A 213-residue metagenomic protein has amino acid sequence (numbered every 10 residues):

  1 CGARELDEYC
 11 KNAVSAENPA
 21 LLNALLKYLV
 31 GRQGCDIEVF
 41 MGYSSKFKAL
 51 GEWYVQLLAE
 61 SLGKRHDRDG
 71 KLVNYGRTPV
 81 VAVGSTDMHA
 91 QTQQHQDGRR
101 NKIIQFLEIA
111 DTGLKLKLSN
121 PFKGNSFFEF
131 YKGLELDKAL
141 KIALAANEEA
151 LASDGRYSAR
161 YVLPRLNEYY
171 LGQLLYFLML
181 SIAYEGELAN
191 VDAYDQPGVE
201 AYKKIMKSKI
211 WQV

Functional and structural regions predicted by a protein language model:
C1-Q105, Q196-V213: Active-site phosphate/pyrophosphate-binding segments
C1-R4, K138, I142-A145, S153-A201 (+1 more regions): Short alpha-helices
C10, C35-Y43, L72-R77, S126-G133 (+2 more regions): Glycine- and acidic
A20-N23, K27, G31, G124 (+3 more regions): N-proximal short alpha-helices
G51-Y54, L116-S119, Q173: Short acidic, glycine/serine/threonine-rich loops at helix termini
A59-H66, Q96-R99, I109, E135 (+6 more regions): Hydrophobic alpha-helix feature that most strongly marks membrane-spanning transmembrane helices and their immediate
V80-N167: Helicase-primase coupling helices
T112, L116, D192-D195, I205-M206: Short, surface-exposed, charged/polar-biased interaction segments
